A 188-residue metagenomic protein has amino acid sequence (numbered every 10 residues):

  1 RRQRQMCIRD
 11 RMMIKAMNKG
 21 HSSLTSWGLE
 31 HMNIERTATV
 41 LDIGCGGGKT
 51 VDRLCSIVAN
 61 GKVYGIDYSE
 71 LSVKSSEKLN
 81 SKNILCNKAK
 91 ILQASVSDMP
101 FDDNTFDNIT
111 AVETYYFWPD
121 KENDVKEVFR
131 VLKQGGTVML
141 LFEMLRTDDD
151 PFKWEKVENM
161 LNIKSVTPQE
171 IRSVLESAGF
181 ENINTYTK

Functional and structural regions predicted by a protein language model:
Q3-I8: Short, small-residue-biased leader/transition segments that mark boundaries at the very start of proteins
K19-A38, R53: Conserved alpha-helix/loop element of class I SAM-dependent methyltransferases that forms part of the SAM/SAH-binding
L41-D98: Class I SAM-dependent methyltransferase SAM/SAH-binding core
S97-N108: A short acidic, Gly/Pro-enriched loop at the edge of an enzyme's catalytic core that lines a small-molecule cofactor
N108-D120: A short SAM/SAH-binding and catalytic strip from SAM-dependent methyltransferases
E122-Q134: A short glycine-rich, Lys/Arg-flanked "PGG" loop and its adjoining helix->strand segment in the class I
G136-F142: Conserved beta-strand signature within the Rossmann-like core of class I S-adenosyl-L-methionine
M144-N162: Short, glycine-/aromatic-enriched active-site segment of Class I SAM-dependent methyltransferases
